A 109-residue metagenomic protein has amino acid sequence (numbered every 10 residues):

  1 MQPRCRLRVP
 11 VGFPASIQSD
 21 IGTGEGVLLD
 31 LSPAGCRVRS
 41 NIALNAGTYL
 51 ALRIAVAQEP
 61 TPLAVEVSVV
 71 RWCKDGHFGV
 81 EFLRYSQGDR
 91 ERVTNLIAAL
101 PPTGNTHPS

Functional and structural regions predicted by a protein language model:
M1-S109: Structured alpha-helical
